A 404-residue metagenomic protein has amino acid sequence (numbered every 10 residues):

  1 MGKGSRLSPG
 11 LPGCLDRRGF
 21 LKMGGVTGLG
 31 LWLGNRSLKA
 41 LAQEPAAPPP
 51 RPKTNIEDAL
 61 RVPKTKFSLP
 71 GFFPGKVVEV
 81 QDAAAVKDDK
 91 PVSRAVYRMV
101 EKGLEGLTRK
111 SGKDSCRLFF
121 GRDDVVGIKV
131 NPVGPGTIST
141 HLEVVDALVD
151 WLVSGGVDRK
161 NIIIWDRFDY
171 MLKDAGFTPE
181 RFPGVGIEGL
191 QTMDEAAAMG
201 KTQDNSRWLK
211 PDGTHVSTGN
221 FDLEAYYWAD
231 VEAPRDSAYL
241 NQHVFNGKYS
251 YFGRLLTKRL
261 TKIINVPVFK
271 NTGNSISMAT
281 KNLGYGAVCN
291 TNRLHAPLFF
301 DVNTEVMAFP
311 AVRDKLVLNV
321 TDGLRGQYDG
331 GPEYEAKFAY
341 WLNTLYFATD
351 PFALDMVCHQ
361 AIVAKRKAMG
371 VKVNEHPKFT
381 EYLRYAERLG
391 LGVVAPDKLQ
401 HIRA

Functional and structural regions predicted by a protein language model:
M1-L15, L41-Q43: N-terminal secretory signal peptides
D16-L33: N-terminal export leaders
L33-K39: C-terminal segment of classical bacterial N-terminal signal peptides
A40-P50: Basic/polar N-terminal segments that are highly enriched at the extreme N-terminus, encompassing both cleavable
P48-R122, P135, S139-D146, V153-A404: Extended, low-polarity segments enriched in aliphatic/aromatic residues
